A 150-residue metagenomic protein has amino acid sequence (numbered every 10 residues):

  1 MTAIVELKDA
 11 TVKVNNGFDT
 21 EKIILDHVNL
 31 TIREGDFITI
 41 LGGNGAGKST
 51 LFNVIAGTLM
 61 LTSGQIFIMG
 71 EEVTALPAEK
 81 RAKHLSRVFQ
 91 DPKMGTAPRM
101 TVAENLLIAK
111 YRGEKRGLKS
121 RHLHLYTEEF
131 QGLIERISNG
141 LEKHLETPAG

Functional and structural regions predicted by a protein language model:
M1-I4, V12-H27, P77: A short, flexible loop at the N-terminus of ABC-type nucleotide-binding domains that lies
D19, G113-T147: Short coil-to-helix "N-cap" segments within the ABC nucleotide-binding domain's helical subdomain
L41-G43: The feature captures the beta-strand-to-loop junction immediately N-terminal to the Walker
A56: Helix-to-loop junction immediately C-terminal to a conserved catalytic motif
M60, E72-S86, M94, K119-L123: ABC ATPase NBD coupling module
G64-E72, T147: Conserved ABC transporter NBD signature motif
R99-K115: Q-loop/switch helix immediately C-terminal to the Walker
